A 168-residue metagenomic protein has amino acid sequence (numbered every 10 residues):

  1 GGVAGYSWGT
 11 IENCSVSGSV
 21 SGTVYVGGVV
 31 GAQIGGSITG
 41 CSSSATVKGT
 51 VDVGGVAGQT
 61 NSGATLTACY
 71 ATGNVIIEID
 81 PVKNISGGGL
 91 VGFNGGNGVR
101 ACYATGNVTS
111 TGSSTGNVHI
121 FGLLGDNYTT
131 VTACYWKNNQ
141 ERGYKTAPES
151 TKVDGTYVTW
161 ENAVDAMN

Functional and structural regions predicted by a protein language model:
G1-N168: Predominantly extracellular beta-rich ligand-binding scaffolds that present long acidic/polar faces for carbohydrate
